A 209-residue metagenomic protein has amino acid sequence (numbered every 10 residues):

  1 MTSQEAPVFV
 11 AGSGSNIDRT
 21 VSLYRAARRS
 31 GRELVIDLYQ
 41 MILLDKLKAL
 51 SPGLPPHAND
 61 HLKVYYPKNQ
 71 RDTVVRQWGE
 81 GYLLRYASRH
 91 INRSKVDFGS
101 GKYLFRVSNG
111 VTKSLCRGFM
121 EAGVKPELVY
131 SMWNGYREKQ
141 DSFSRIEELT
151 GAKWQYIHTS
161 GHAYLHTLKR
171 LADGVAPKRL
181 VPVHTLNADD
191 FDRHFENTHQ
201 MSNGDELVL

Functional and structural regions predicted by a protein language model:
M1-L209: Acidic/His-rich, metal-assisted hydrolase cores and their charged scaffolds
